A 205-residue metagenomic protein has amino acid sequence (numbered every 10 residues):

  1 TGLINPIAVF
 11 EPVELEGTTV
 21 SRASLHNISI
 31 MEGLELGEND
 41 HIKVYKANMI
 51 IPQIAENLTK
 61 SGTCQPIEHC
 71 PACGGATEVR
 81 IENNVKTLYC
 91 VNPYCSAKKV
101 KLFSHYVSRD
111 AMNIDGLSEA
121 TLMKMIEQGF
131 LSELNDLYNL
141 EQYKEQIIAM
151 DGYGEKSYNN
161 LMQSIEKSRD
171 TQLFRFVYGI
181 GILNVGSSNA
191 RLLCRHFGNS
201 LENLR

Functional and structural regions predicted by a protein language model:
T1-S24, I28: Long, charge-dense accessory insertions within large macromolecular proteins
A23-L34, G62-T63: Short alpha-helix capping/helix-loop boundary micro-motifs
G37, M49-A76, R80-R205: Accessory alpha-helical DNA-binding modules that contact the DNA backbone or grooves
D40-I42: Structural motif
Y45-K46: Residue-level recognition of conserved beta-strand edge/terminus positions
